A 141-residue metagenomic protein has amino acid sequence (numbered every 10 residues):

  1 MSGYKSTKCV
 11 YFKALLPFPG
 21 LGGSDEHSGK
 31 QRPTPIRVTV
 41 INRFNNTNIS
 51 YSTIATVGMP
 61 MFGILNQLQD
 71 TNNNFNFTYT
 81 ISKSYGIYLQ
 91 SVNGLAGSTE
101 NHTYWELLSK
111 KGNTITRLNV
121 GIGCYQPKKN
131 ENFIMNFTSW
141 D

Functional and structural regions predicted by a protein language model:
S2-D141: Ubiquitin-like/PB1-type beta-grasp interaction modules and other compact soluble beta-rich domains
